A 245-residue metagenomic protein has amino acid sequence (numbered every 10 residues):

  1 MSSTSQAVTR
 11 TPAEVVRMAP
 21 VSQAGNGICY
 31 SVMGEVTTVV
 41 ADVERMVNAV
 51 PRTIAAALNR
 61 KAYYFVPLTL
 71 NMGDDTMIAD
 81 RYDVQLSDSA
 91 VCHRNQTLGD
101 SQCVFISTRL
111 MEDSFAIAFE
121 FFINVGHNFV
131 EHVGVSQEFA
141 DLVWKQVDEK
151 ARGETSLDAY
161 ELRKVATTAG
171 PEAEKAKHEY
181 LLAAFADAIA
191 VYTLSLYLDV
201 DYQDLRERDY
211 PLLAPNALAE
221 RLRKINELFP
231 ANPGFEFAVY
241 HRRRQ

Functional and structural regions predicted by a protein language model:
M1-Q23, E172-Q245: Pan-zinc metallopeptidase signature
M1-S114, E227-R244: A metal-dependent hydrolase signature that marks the N-terminal structural subdomain at the beginning of catalytic folds
V36-E44, M111, F115, E179 (+3 more regions): Generic detection of long, well-ordered alpha-helical segments
M72-D74, V130, A151, L194: Short alpha-helix boundary/capping elements
V104-F122, E174-K177: Short pre-active-site segment immediately N-terminal to the catalytic Zn-binding motif
F115-F119, E131-T167, Y202-Y210: Post-HEXXH active-site segment of zinc metalloproteases
F121-V130, F185: Active-site His/Glu-centered metal-binding helix of metallohydrolases
